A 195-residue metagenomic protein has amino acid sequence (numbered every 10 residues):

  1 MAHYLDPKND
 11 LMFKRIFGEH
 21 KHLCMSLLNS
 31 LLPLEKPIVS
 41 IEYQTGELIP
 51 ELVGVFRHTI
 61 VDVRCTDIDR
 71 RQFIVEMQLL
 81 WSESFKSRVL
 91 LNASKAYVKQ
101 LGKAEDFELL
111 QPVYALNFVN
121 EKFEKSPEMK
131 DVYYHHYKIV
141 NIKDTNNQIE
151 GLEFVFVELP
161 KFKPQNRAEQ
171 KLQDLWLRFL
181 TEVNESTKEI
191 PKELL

Functional and structural regions predicted by a protein language model:
M1-L195: Elongated, amphipathic alpha-helical interaction scaffolds
